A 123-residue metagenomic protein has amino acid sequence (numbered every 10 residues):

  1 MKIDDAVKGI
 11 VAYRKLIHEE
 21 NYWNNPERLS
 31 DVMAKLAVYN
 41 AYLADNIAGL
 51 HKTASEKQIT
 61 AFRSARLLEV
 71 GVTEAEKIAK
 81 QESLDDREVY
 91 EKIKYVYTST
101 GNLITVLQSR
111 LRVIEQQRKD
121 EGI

Functional and structural regions predicted by a protein language model:
M1: Compact Cys/His-rich, Zn2+-coordinating modules
V7-V38: Short, charge-rich amphipathic alpha-helices with coiled-coil/heptad character
W23, E27, R118-I123: Short acidic DE-rich linear segments
S30-T60: Short, well-structured hydrophobic secondary-structure segments
H51-V89: Extended, amphipathic alpha-helical coiled-coil scaffold segments used for oligomerization/tethering in eukaryotic
V89-E121: Long amphipathic alpha-helical coiled-coil segments
